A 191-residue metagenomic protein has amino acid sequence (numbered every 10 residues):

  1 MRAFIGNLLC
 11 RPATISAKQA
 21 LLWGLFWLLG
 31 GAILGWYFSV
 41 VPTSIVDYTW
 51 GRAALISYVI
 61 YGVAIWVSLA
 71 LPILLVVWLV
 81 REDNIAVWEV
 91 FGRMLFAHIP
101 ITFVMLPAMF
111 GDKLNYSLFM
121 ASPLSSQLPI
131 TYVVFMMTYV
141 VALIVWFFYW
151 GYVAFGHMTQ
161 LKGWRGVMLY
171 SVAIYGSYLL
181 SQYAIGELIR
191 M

Functional and structural regions predicted by a protein language model:
M1-R52: N-terminal juxtamembrane cytosolic/stromal segments of multi-pass membrane proteins
A13-K18, L79-E89, G156-R165: Membrane-interface helix-boundary motifs at transmembrane edges
G24-A32, Y58-L71, M94, H98 (+4 more regions): Alpha-helical transmembrane spans of integral membrane proteins, capturing the lipid-embedded, hydrophobic core of TM
V41-L55, S117-L128, L188-M191: Membrane-interface interhelical loops and short amphipathic "cap" helices that link adjacent transmembrane segments
Y48-N115: Alpha-helical transmembrane segments with an aromatic anchor "belt"
G92-H157: Alpha-helical transmembrane segments of helical membrane proteins, especially in multi-pass transport, channel
G151-Y175: Interfacial loop-to-transmembrane junctions
Y178-M191: Juxtamembrane boundary at the C-terminal end of a transmembrane helix
